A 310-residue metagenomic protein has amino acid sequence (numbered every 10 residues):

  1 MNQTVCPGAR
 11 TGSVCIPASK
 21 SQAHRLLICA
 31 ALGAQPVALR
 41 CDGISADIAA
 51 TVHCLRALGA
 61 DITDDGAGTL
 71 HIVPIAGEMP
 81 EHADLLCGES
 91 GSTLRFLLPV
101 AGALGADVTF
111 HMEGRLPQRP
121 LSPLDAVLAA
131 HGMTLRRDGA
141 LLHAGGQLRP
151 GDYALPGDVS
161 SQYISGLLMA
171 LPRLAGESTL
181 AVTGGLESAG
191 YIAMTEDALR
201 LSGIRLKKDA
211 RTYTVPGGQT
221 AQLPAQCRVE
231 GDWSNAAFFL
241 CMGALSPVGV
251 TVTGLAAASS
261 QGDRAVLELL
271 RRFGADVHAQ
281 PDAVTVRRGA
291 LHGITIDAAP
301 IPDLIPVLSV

Functional and structural regions predicted by a protein language model:
M1-S309: Short, structured segments at the rim of ligand-binding sites
